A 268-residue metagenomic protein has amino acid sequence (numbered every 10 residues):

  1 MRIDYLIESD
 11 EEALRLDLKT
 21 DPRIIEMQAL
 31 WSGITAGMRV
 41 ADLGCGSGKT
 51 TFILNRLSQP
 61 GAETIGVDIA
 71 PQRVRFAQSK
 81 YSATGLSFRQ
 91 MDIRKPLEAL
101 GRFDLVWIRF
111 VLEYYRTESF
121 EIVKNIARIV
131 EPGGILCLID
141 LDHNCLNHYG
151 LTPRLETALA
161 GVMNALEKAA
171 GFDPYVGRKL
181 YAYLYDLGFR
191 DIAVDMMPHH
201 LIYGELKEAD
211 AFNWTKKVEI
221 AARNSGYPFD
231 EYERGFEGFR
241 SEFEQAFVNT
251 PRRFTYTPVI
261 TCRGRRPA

Functional and structural regions predicted by a protein language model:
R2-L6, E11-E12, A193-R253: C-terminal helical/coil "lid" or tail adjacent to the Rossmann-like core of SAM-dependent
K19-M38, I53: Conserved alpha-helix/loop element of class I SAM-dependent methyltransferases that forms part of the SAM/SAH-binding
A41, S47-P96, E121: Class I SAM-dependent methyltransferase SAM/SAH-binding core
Q59, Y115-R116, V130-P132: Helix-to-beta-strand junctions that scaffold the AdoMet/dcAdoMet cofactor pocket in Class I SAM-dependent enzymes
E98-V106: A short acidic, Gly/Pro-enriched loop at the edge of an enzyme's catalytic core that lines a small-molecule cofactor
F120-I135: A short glycine-rich, Lys/Arg-flanked "PGG" loop and its adjoining helix->strand segment in the class I
C137-L206: Conserved catalytic/acceptor-binding region of the Class I
L187-R190, T257-A268: Core SAM-dependent methyltransferase catalytic element
